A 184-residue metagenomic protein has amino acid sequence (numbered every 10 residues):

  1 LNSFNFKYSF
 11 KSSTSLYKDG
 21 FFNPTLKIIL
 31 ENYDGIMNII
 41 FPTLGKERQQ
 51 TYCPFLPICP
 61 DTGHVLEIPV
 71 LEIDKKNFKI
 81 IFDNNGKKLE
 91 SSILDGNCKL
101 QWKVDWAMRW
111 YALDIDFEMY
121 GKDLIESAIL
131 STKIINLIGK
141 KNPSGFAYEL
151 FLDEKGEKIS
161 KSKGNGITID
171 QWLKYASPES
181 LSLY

Functional and structural regions predicted by a protein language model:
L1-N38, E47, S131-T132: N-terminal Rossmann-like or analogous alpha/beta NTP/dinucleotide-binding catalytic cores that position adenine
N32-G35, P42-Y184: Alpha-helical recognition segments enriched in aromatics with Gly/Pro capping that present substrate-recognition
